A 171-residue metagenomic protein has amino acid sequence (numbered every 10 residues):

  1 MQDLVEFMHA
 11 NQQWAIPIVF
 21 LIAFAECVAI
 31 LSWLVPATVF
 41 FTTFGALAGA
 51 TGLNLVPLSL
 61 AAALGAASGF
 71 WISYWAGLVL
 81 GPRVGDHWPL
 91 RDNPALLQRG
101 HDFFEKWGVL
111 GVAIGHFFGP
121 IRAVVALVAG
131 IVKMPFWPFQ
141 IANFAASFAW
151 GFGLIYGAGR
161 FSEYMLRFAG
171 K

Functional and structural regions predicted by a protein language model:
M1-L21, A46-L127, I131-Q140, Y156-K171: Membrane-interfacial helix-loop-helix
L21-F40, I114-G115: Transmembrane alpha-helix interface/packing and boundary motifs in multi-pass membrane proteins, characterized by
A29-I30, F41, G108, G119 (+2 more regions): Hydrophobic side chains within alpha-helical segments
A37, N143-A145: Central hydrophobic cores of alpha-helical transmembrane segments in multi-pass integral membrane proteins
T38, T42-T43, T51: Residue-identity detector for threonine
S68, A145-G153: Membrane-embedded alpha-helical segments of transport systems, primarily multispan ion/solute transporters
